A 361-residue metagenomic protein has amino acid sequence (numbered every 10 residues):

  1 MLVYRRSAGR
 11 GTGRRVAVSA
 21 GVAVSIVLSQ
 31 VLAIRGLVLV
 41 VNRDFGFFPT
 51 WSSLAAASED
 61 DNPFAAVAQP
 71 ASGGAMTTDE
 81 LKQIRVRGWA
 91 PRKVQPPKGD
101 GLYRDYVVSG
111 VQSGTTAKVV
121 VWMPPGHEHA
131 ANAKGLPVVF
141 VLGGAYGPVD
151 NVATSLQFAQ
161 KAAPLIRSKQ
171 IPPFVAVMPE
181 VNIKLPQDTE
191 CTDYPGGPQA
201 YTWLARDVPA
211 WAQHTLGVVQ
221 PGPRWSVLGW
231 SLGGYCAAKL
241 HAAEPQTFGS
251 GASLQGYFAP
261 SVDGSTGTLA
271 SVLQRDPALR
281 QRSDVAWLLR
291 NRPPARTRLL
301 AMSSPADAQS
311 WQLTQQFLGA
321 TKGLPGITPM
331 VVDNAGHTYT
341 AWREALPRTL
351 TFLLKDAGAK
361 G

Functional and structural regions predicted by a protein language model:
M1-G361: Non-catalytic cap/lid and distal C-terminal segments of serine-dependent acyl enzymes
